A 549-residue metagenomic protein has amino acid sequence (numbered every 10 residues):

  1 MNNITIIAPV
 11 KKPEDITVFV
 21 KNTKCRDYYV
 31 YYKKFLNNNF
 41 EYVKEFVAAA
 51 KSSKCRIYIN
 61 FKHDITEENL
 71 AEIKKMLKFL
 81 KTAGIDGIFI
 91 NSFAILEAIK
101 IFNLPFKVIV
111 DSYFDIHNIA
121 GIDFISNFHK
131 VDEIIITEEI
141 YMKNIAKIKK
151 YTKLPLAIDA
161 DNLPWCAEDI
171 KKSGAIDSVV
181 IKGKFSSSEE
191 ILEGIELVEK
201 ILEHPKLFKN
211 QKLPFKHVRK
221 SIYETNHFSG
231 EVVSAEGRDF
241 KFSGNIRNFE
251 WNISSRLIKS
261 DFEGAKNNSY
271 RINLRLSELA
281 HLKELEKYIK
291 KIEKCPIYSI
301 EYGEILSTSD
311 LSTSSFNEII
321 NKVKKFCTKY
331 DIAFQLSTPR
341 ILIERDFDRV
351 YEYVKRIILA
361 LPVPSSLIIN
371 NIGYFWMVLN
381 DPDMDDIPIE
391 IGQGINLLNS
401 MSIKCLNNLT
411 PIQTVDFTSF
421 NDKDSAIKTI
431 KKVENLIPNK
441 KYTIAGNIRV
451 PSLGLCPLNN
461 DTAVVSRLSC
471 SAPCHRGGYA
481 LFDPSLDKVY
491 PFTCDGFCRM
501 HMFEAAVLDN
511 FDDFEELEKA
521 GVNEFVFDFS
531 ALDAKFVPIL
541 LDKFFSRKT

Functional and structural regions predicted by a protein language model:
M1-A120, F124, I135-L409, D416-T549: Active-site pocket-lining/capping segments in soluble small-molecule metabolic enzymes
N127-K130, P411: Conserved thiamine diphosphate
